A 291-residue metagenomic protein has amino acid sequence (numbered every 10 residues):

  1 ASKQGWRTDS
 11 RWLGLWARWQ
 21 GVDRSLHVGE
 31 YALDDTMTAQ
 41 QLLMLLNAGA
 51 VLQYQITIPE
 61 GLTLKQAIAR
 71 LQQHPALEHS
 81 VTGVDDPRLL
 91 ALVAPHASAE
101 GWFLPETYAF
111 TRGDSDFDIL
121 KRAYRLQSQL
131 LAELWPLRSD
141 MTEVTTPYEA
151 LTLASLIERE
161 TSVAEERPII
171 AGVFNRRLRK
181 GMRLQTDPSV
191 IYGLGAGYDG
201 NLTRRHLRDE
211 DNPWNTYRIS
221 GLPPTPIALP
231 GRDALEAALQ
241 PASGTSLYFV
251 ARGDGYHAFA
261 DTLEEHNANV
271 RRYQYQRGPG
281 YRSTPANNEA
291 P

Functional and structural regions predicted by a protein language model:
A1-L134: Signal peptide-directed extracytoplasmic domains
T38, Q73-E78, L90-P291: Bacterial extracytoplasmic/cell-wall-associated proteins, especially those involved in peptidoglycan
